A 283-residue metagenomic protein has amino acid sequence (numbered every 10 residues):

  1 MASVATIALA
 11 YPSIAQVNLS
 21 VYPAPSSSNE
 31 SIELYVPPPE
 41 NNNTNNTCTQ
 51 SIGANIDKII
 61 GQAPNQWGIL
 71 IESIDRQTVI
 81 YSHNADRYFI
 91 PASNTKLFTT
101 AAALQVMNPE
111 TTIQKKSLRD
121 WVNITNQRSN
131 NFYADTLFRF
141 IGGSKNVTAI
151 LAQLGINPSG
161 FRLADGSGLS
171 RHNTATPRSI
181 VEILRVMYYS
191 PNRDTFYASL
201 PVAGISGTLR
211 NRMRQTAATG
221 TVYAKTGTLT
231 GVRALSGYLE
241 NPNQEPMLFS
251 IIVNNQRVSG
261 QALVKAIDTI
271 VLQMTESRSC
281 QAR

Functional and structural regions predicted by a protein language model:
A5, A10-P12: N-terminal signal peptide c-region/cleavage motif recognized by signal peptidases
N18-A85: Beta-lactamase-like hydrolase cores
N65, V106-D194, N243: A small/polar active-site loop signature that marks catalytic segments
G68-E72, I80-S82, F98-T99, R162 (+2 more regions): Soluble periplasmic/extracytoplasmic beta-strand elements of cell-envelope proteins
Q77, P91-T111, T125, F249: Active-site SXXK
W121-I124, D135-L137, L235, E245-S259: Short, well-ordered beta-strand elements
L209-N243, I252-N255: Short, Gly/Ser/Thr-enriched beta-strand-loop segments that form substrate-interacting elements of hydrolase/peptidase
A266-R283: Short, gly/Ser/Thr-rich active-site loops of penicillin-recognizing serine hydrolases
